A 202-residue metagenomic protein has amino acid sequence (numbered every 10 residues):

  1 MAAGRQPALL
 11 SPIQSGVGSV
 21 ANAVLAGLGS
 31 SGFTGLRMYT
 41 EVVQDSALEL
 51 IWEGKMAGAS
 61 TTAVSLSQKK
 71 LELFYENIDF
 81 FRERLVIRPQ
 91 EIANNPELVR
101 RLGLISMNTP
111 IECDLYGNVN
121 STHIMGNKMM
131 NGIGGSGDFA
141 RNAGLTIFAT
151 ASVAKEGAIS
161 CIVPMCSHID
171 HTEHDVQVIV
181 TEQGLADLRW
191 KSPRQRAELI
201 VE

Functional and structural regions predicted by a protein language model:
M1-E202: Conserved phosphate- and dinucleotide-binding cores of soluble alpha/beta proteins, encompassing both enzyme active
